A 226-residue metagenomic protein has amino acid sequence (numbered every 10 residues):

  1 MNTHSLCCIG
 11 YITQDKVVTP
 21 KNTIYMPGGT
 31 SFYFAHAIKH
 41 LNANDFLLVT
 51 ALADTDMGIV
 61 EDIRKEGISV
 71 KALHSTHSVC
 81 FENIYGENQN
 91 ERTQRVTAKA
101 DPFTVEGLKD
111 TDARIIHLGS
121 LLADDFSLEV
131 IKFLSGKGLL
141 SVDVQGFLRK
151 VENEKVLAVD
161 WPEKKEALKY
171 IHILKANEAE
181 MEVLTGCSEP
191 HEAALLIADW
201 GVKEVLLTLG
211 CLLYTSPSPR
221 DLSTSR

Functional and structural regions predicted by a protein language model:
N2-H4, Q14-Y25, H40-G119, D124 (+1 more regions): Conserved N-terminal subdomain of the carbohydrate kinase-like
I24-H36: Short catalytic helix/loop segments, enriched in acidic residues and glycine and frequently bearing histidine
L48-T50, S141-V144, K175-N177: Short internal beta-strands
R114-L122, G146-V156: Flexible, glycine/proline-enriched loop segments at strand-loop-helix junctions that form or flank small-ligand binding
L140-S141, L206: Structural detector of well-ordered beta-strand residues that form the stable sheet scaffold of enzyme domains
K150-S216: Conserved phosphate/ATP/ADP-binding segment of small-molecule kinases
Y214-R226: Single conserved hydrophobic/aromatic residue that forms the stacking wall/gate of nucleotide- or nucleobase-binding
